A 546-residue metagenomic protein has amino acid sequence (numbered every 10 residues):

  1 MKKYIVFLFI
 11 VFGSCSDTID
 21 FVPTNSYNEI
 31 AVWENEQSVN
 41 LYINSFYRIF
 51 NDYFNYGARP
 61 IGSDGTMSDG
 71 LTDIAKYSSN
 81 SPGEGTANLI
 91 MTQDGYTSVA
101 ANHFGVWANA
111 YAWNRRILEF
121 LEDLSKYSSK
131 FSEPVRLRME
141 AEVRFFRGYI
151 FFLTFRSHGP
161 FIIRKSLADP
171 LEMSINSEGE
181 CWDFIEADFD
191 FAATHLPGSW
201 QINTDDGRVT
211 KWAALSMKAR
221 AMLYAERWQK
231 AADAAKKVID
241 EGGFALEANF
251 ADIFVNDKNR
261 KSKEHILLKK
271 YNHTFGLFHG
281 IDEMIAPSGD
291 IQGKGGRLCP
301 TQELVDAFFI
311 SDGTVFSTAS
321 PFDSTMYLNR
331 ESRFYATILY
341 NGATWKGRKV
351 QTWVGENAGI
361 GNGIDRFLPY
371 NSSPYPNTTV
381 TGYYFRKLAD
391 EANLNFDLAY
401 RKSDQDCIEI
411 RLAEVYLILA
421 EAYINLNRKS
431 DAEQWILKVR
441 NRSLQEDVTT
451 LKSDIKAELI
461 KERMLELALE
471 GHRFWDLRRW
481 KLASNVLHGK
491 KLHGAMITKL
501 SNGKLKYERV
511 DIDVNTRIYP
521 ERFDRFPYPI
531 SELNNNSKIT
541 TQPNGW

Functional and structural regions predicted by a protein language model:
Y4-F12: Sec-dependent N-terminal signal peptides
C15-S16, A110-W113, F184, V255-G313 (+4 more regions): Long, intrinsically disordered, low-complexity segments
S16-E84, E186, D190-F191, R208-L368 (+1 more regions): An aromatic- and glycine-enriched ligand-binding surface/loop that stacks and positions planar moieties
Q37-N44, R48-F54, N80-H158, E172-E180 (+7 more regions): Conserved, well-structured interaction surfaces
S332-L437: C-terminal substrate/ligand-recognition segments
